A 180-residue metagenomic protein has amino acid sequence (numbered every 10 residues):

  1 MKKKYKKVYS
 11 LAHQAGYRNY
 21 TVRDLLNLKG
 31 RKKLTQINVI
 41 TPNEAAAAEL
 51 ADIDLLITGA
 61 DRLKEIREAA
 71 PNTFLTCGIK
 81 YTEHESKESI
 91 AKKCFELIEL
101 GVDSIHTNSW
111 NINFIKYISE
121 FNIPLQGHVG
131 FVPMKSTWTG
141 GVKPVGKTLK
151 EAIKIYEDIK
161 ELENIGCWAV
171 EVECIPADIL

Functional and structural regions predicted by a protein language model:
K2-L180: Alpha/beta enzyme core
